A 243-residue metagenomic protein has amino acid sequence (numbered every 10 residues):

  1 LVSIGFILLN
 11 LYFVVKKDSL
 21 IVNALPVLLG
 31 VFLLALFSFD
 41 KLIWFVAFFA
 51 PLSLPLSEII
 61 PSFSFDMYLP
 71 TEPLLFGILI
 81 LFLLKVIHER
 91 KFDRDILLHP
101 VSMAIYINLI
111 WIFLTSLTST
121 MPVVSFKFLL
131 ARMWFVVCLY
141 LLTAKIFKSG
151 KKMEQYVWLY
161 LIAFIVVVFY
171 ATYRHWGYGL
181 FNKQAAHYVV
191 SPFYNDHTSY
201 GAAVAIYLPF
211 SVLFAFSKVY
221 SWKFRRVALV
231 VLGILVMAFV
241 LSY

Functional and structural regions predicted by a protein language model:
L1-F113, V124, K148-W158, F214-V227: Transmembrane signal-anchor hairpin modules in multi-pass inner-membrane enzymes, especially those that act on
V2-N10, V27-F32, L79, I105-L117 (+3 more regions): Alpha-helical transmembrane segments of multi-pass inner-membrane proteins
D18-I21, S64-L74, F128-R132, F193-Y207: Membrane-interface micro-motifs in multi-pass membrane enzymes
F32, F126-L130, T143: Hydrophobic alpha-helical transmembrane segments of multi-pass membrane proteins
F49-A50, A131, A163: Transmembrane alpha-helical core residues of multi-pass small-molecule transporters, especially secondary transporters
L54-F63, T118, F181-F193: Juxtamembrane membrane-water interface segments that cap and precede transmembrane helices
T120-V136: Alpha-helical transmembrane segments and their immediate interhelical/interface regions in integral membrane proteins
L142-K151, L241: Transmembrane alpha-helical segments of multipass membrane enzymes and assembly factors that act on membrane-embedded
